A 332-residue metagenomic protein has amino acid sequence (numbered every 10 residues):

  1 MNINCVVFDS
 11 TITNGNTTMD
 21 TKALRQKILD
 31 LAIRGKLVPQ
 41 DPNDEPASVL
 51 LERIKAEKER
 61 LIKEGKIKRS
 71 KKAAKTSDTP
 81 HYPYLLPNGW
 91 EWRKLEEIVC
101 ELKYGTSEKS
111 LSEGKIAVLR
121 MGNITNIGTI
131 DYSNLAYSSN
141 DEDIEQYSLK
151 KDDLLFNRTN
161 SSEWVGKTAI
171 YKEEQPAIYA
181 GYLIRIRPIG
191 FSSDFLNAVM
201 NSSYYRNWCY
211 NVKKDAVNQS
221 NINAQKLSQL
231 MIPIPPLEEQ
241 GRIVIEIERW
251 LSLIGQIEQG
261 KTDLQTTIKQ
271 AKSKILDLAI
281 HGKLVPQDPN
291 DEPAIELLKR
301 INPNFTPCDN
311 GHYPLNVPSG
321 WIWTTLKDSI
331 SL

Functional and structural regions predicted by a protein language model:
M1-T11, I33, W90-E91, L196 (+2 more regions): Amphipathic alpha-helical segments
N4, N14-P42, S48-V49, E59 (+1 more regions): Short amphipathic coiled-coil heptad-repeat segments
T18, K27, K36, T79-Y104 (+3 more regions): Non-catalytic DNA-recognition/assembly elements of restriction-modification systems
E45-L85, E292-N316: Phosphate/adenylate-binding "loop-and-lid" substructures adjacent to NTP/NAD/dNTP-binding pockets in NTP-dependent
S77-P80, E96-E108, G122-D153, C308-H312 (+1 more regions): Sequence-specific dsDNA recognition surfaces
Y84, Y137-N140, I184-P188, S228-I234 (+1 more regions): Short, well-ordered beta-strand elements within core beta-sheets of diverse protein domains
I124-A136, L154-Y179, D194-A198, N207-K213 (+1 more regions): Short, ligand-facing micro-motifs at secondary-structure edges
P176-I184, D194, K214-P235: A short glycine-rich beta-alpha junction/loop motif
